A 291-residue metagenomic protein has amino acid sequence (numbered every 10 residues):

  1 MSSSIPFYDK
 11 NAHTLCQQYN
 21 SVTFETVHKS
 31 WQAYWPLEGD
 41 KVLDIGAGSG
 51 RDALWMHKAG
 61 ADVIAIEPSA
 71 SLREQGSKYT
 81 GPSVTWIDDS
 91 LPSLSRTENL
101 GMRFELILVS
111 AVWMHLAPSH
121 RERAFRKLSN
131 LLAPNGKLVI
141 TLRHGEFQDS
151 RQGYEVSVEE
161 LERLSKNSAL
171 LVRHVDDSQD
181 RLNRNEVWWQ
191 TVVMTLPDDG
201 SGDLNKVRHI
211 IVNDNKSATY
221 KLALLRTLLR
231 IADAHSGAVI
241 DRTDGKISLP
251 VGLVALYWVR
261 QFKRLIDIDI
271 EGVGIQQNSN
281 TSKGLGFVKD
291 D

Functional and structural regions predicted by a protein language model:
M1-G39, L43, G48-N99, L116-R123 (+7 more regions): Class I (Rossmann-like) S-adenosyl-L-methionine-dependent methyltransferase catalytic domain, capturing the SAM-binding
L108: A conserved beta-strand element that flanks and buttresses the S-adenosyl-L-methionine
A111-V112: Short catalytic micro-motifs in class I SAM-dependent methyltransferases
N130-A133: Short, conserved loop/helix-junction motifs that constitute active-site signature segments in enzyme catalytic cores
L204-D214: Domain-level detector for secreted/extracellular nuclease and nuclease-toxin modules, and for the ENPP-like C-terminal
D214-A223: Structural motif
